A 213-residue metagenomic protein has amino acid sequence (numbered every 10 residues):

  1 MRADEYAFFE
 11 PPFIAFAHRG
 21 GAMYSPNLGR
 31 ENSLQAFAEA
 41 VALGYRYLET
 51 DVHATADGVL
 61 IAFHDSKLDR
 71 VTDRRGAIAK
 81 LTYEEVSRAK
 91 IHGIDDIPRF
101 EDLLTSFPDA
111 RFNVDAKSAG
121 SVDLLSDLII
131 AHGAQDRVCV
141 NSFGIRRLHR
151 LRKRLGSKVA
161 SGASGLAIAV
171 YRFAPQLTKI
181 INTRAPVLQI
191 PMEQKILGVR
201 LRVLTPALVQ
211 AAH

Functional and structural regions predicted by a protein language model:
M1-H213: Phosphate-group recognition and catalysis centered on beta-loop-alpha active-site segments
